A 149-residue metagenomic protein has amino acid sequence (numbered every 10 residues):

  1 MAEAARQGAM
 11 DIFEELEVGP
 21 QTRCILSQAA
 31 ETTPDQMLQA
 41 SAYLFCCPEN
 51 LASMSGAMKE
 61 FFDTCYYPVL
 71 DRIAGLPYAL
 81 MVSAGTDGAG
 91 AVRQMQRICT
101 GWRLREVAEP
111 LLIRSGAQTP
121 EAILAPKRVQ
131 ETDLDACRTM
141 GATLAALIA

Functional and structural regions predicted by a protein language model:
M1-A4, Q36, Q94, T132 (+2 more regions): Charged catalytic carboxylate motif
M1-L16: N-terminal beta1-alpha1 ligand-phosphate binding loop
M10-E14, Y67, T100, L104 (+1 more regions): Generic secondary-structure signature for well-ordered alpha-helical cores
E15-E31: A short beta-strand-loop structural module common to alpha/beta enzyme folds
A30-R114: Helix-loop-strand module that forms the ligand-binding subsite of alpha/beta enzymes
T33, V107-A149: Glycine-rich phosphate/pyrophosphate-binding loop and the adjoining helix
